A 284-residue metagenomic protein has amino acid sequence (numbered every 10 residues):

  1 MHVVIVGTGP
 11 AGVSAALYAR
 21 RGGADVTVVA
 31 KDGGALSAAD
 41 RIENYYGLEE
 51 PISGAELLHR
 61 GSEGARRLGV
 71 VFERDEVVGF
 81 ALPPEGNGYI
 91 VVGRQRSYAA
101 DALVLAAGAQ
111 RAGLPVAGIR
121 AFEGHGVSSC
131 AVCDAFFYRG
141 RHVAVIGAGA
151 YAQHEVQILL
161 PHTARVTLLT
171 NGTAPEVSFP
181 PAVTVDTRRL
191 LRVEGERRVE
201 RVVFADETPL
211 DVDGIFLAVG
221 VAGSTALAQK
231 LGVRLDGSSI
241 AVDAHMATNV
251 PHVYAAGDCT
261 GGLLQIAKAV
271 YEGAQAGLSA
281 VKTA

Functional and structural regions predicted by a protein language model:
M1-V4, F72-G140, F216-A218, I240-A244 (+1 more regions): FAD-binding core/adjacent interface of flavoenzyme oxidoreductases
V3-H59, G64, R141-G147, Y151-P175: Beta1-alpha1 glycine-rich phosphate/pyrophosphate-binding loop at the start of Rossmann-like nucleotide-binding domains
S14, Y18-A19, L103, I158-L159 (+3 more regions): Hydrophobic/aromatic ligand-binding patch that stacks against planar heteroaromatic rings of cofactors or nucleotides
A38-A39, P115-R120, F136-Y138, P175-A182: Short loop/helix-cap segments at secondary-structure boundaries that form the rim of catalytic
H59-V92, Y98-A100, P161-A241, A284: A Rossmann-like FAD-binding core segment of flavoenzymes
Q110, P115, A121-F137, V219-Y271 (+1 more regions): FAD-site-proximal beta/loop scaffold in flavoenzymes
H125-C133, A144-E155, D186: Active-site glycine-rich loop that binds ribose-phosphate moieties when present
